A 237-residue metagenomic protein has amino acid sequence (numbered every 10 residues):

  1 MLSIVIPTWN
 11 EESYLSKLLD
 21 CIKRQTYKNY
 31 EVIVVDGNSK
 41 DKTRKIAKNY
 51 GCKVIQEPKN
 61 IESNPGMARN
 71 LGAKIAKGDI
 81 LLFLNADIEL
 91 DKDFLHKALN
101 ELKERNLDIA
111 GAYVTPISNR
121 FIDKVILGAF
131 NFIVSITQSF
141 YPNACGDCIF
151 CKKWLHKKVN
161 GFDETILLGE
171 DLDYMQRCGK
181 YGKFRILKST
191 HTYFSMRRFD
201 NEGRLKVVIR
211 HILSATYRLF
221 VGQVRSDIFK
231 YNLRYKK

Functional and structural regions predicted by a protein language model:
D20-N29: Short, acidic, metal-binding catalytic loop of nucleotide-sugar glycosyltransferases
C21, D36-R44, I88: A conserved acidic beta->alpha catalytic loop
K42, A86-N100, Q176: Acidic donor-binding/catalytic loop of UDP-sugar-dependent glycosyltransferases, especially processive GT2
P58-A76: Glycine-rich, basic loop-to-helix element that forms the pyrophosphate-binding segment of sugar-nucleotide handling
L81: Short aromatic/hydrophobic "clamp" motif used to bind/position activated sugar donors
D93-I122: Conserved donor NDP-sugar-binding/catalytic core segment of glycosyltransferases
G111-G146: Short, flexible, basic/aromatic active-site loop/helix in glycosyltransferases
L168-Y174: Acidic donor-binding loop at a coil-to-helix junction in glycosyltransferase catalytic cores that engages
